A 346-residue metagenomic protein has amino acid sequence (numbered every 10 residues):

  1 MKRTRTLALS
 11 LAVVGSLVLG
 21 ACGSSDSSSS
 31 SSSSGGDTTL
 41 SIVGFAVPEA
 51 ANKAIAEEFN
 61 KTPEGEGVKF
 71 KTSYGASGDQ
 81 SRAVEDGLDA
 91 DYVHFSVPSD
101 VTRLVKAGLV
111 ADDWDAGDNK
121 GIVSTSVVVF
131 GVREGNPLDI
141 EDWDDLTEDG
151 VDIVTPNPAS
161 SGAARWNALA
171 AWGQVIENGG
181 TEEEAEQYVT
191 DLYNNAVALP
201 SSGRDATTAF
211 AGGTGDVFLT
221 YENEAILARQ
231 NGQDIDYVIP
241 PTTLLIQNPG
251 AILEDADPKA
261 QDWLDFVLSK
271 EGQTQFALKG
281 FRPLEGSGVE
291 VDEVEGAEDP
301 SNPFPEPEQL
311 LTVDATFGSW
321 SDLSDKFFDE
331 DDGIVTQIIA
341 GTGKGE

Functional and structural regions predicted by a protein language model:
M1-L9: Bacterial N-terminal signal peptides that target proteins for export
K2, S24, D257-E346: Extracellular/periplasmic juxtamembrane helices and adjacent flexible linkers that interface with membrane partners
S16-A21: C-terminal motif of bacterial Sec signal peptides marking the signal peptidase cleavage site
S33-S160, I339, K344: N-terminal segment of the mature folded domain
E49-A56, S77-S81, E85, A90 (+11 more regions): Extracytoplasmic/secreted envelope proteins and their assembly/folding machinery, especially bacterial periplasmic
E57-E64, D144-R204: Ligand-binding cleft/hinge of the Venus flytrap
I122-V127, T190-L192, P200, R229-Q261 (+2 more regions): Periplasmic-binding protein-like
N178-T243, P249: Ligand-binding pocket segment of bilobal, Venus flytrap-like solute-binding proteins
